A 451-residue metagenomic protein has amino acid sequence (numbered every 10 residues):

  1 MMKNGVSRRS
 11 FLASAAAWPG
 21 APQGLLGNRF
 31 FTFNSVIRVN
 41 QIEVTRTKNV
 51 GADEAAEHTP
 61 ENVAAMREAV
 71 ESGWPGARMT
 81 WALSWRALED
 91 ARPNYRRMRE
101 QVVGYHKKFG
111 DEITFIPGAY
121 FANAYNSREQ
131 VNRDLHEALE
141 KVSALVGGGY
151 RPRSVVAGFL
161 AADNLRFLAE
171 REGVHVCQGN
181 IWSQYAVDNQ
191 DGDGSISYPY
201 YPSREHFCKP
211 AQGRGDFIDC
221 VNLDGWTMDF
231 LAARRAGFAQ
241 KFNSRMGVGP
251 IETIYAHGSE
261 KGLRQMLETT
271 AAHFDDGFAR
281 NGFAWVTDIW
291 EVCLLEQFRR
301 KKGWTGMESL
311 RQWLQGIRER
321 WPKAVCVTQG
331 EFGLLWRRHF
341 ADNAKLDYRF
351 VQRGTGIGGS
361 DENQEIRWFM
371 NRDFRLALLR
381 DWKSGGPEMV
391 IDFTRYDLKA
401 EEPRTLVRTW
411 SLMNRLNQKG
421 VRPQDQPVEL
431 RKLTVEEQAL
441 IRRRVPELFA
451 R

Functional and structural regions predicted by a protein language model:
M2-W18: N-terminal secretory signal peptides and thylakoid transit peptides that target proteins across membranes
N4-V6, P22-G27: C-terminal segment of N-terminal export signals and the immediately downstream linker at the start of the mature
G24-V103, I251-A256, G282-L294, Q364-M370 (+2 more regions): Active-site beta->alpha N-cap acidic-glycine motif
A52-E68, P93-V102, V131-L139, S259-D275 (+1 more regions): Well-ordered, non-membrane alpha-helical segments in soluble/globular domains
G76-L160, G215-G249, R280-Q297, G330 (+1 more regions): Metal-dependent polysaccharide deacetylase catalytic core of the NodB/CE4 family, i.e., the active-site-bearing domain
R153-G282, R353-G358: Active-site-adjacent pocket scaffolds in enzyme catalytic domains
R338-R380: Surface beta-strand/loop "capping" patches
R380-R451: Acidic-aromatic substrate-binding/catalytic surfaces of carbohydrate-active enzymes
